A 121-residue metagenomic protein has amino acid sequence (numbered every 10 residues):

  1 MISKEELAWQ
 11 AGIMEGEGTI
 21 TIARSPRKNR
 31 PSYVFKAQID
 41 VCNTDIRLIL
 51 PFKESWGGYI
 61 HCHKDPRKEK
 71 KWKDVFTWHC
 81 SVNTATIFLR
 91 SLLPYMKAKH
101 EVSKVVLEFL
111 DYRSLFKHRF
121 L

Functional and structural regions predicted by a protein language model:
M1-L121: Internal intein/HINT superfamily modules and their associated LAGLIDADG
